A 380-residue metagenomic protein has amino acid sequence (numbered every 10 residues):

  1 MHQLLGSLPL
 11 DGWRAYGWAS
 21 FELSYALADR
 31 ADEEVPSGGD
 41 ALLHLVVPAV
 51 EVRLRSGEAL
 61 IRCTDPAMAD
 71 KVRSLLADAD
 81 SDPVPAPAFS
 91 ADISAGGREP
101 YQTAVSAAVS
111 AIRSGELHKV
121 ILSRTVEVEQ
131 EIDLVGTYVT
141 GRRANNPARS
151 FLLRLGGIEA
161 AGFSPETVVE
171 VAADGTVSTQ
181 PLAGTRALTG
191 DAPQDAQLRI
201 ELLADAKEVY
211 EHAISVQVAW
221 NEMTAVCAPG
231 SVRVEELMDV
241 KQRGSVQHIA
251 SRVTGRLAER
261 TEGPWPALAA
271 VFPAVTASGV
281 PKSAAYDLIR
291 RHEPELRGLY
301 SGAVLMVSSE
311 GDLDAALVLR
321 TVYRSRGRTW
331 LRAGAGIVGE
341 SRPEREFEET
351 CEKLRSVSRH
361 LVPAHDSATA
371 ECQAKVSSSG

Functional and structural regions predicted by a protein language model:
H2-E129, R355-S378: Non-catalytic accessory segments adjacent to catalytic cores
L8-P9, A144-N146, E293: Soluble sensory domains of the PAS superfamily and closely related sensory modules
G17, S150-L153, N221, R297-L305: A short glycine-rich, hydrophobically flanked beta-strand micro-motif that places a catalytic Asp/Glu for divalent metal
G17, V52, G115, V169 (+4 more regions): A residue-level signal for conserved active-site and pocket-lining positions in enzyme catalytic cores
D32, G39-E51, K119-Y210, T224-E235 (+1 more regions): An anion-binding catalytic pocket shared by soluble metabolic enzymes
L54-A79, E170-Q247, R252-R256, V322-G380: Cytosolic ligand/metal-binding cores
R124-E127, L155-E159, A219-W220, L268-F272 (+2 more regions): A glycine-rich phosphate-binding loop feature that marks nucleotide/adenosyl-phosphate handling sites
E127, Q242-S301: Functionally critical, mid-to-C-terminal surface segments that flank or help form catalytic/ligand
